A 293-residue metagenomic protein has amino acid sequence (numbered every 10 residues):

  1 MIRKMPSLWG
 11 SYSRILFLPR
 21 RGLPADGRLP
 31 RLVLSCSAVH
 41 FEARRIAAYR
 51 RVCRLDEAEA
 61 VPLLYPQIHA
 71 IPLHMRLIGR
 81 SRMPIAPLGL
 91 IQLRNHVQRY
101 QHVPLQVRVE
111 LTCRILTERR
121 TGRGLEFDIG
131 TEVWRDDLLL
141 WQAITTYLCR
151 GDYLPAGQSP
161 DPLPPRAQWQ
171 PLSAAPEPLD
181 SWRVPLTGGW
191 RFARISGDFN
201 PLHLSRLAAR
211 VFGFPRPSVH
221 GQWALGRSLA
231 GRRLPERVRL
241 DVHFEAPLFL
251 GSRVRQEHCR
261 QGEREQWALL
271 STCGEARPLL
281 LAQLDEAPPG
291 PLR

Functional and structural regions predicted by a protein language model:
M1-L29, P72-M75, L93, Q98-V184 (+2 more regions): HotDog/MaoC-like acyl-thioester-processing domains
M1-R94, P162-P235: Hot-dog-fold acyl-thioester-processing enzymes
P87-H102, E236-E245: Small beta-barrel nucleic-acid-binding modules, principally OB-folds
R120-T121, E126, F212, L240-F244: Short flexible/disordered coil segments
L229-Q261: A conserved acidic, glycine/proline-rich C-terminal tail/linker
